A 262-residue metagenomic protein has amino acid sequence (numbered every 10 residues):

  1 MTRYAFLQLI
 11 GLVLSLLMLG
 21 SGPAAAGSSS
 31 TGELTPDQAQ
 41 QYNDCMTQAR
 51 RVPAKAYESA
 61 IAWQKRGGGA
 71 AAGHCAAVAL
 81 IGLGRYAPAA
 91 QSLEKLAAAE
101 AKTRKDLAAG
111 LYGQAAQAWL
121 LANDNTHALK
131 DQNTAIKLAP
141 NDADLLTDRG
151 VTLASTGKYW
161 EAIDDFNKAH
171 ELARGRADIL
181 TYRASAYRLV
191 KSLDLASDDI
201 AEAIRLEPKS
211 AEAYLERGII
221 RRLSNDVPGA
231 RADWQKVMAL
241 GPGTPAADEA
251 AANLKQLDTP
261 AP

Functional and structural regions predicted by a protein language model:
L19, P23-A79, L83-Q91, P262: N-terminal leader/linker segments that initiate helical-solenoid repeat arrays
Q38, A70-A71, R104-K105, A109 (+6 more regions): Helix-start (N-cap) detector for alpha-helical repeat units in TPR-like alpha-solenoids, especially tetratricopeptide
D44-M46, V78, Q117, V151 (+3 more regions): Residue-level recognition of tetratricopeptide repeat
K65-R66, A99-T103, L138, L172 (+2 more regions): Structural marker of alpha-solenoid helical repeat scaffolds
C75, Q114, D148, Y182 (+2 more regions): Canonical tetratricopeptide repeat
